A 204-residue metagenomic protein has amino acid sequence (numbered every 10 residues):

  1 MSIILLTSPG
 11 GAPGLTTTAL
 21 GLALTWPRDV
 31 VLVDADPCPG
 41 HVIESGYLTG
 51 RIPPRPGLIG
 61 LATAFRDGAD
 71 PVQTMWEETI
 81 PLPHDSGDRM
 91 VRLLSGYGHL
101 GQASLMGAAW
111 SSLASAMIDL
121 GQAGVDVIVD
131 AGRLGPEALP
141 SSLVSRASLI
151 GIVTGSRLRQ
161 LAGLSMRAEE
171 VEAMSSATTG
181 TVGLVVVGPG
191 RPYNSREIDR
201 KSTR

Functional and structural regions predicted by a protein language model:
S2-P39, E44: Walker A/P-loop phosphate-binding motif and the immediately C-terminal alpha-helix
I4, V31-V33, R92-L94, L149-V153 (+2 more regions): Hydrophobic/aromatic beta-strand patches that form the interior of the parallel beta-sheet core in alpha/beta enzyme
T7, A35-D119: P-loop/Walker-type NTP enzyme "switch/lid" segment
T7-G11, D34-P37, G96-G98, D130-R133 (+2 more regions): Structural motif
A23-P27, P83-H84, I118-G121, E172: N-terminal cationic-hydrophobic initiation segments that often serve targeting/anchoring roles
T25, D67-G68, A173-A177: Cytoplasmic membrane-interface segments at the C-terminal ends of transmembrane helices
S112-M117, G121-S202: Conserved catalytic-core segment of NTP-binding enzymes
